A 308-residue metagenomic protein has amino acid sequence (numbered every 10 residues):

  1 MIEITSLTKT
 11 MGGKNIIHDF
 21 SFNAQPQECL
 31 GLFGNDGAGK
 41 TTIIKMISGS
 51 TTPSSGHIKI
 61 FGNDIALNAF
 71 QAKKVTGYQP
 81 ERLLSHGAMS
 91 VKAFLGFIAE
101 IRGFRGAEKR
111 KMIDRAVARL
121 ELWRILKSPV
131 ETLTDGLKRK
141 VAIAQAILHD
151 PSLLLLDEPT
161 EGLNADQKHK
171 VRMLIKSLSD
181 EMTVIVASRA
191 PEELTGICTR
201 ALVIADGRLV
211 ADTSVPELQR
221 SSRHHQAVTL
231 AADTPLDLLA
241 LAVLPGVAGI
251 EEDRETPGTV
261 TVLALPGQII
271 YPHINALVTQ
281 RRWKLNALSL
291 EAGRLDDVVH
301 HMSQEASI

Functional and structural regions predicted by a protein language model:
S48: Helix-to-loop junction immediately C-terminal to a conserved catalytic motif
G56-L67, Q71-A72: Conserved ABC transporter NBD signature motif
G96, E100, A107-I125: Conserved ABC ATPase "signature" region
L154-E158: Catalytic Walker B motif of ABC-type/P-loop ATPase nucleotide-binding domains
R172-T261: ABC transporter nucleotide-binding domain
H224-D297, H301-M302, I308: Short, charged/small-residue-rich alpha-helical element at the C-terminal edge of ABC transporter nucleotide-binding
